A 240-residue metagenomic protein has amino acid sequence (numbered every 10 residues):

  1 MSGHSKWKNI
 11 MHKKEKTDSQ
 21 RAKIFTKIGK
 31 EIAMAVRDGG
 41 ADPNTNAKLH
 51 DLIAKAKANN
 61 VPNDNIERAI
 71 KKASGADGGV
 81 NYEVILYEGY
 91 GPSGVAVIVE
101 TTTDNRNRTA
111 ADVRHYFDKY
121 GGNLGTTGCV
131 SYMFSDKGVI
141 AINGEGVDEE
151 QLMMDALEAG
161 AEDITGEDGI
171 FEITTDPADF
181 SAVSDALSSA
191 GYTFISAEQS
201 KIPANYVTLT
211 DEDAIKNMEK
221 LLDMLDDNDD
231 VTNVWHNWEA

Functional and structural regions predicted by a protein language model:
M1-G125, C129-V130, S135-V139, D179 (+1 more regions): N-terminal cationic and glycine-rich segments that engage phosphates or anionic surfaces
V139-A240: Positively charged, low-complexity, intrinsically disordered RNA-binding extensions
